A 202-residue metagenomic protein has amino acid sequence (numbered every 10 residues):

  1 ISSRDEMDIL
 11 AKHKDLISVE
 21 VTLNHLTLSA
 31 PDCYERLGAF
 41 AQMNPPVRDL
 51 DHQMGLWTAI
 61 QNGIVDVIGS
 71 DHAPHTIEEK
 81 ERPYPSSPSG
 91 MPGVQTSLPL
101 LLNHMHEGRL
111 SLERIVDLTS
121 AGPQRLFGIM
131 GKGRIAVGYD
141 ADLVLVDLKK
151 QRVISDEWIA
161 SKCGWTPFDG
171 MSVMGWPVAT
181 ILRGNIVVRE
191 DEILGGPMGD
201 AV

Functional and structural regions predicted by a protein language model:
I1-I68: Histidine/acidic residue-rich metal-binding segments in metalloenzymes
M7, T27, T76-E78, V153-I154 (+1 more regions): Glycine/Thr-rich phosphate-binding loops of Rossmann-like dinucleotide-binding domains
D32-R36, R82, E107-R109, E190-E192: Short, glycine- and charge-enriched coil/turn segments that flank and shape catalytic ligand pockets
A41-D51, P88-P92, T166-S172: A short acidic, glycine-rich active-site loop that binds or catalyzes chemistry on phosphate/adenosine moieties
G55, M130-G133, W176: A structural connector/turn signal
N62, V67-I68, A73-L148: His/Asp/Glu-enriched, well-ordered alpha-helical/loop segment that forms or immediately abuts the divalent-metal
P83-S86, V137-A201: C-terminal cap of metal-dependent C-N hydrolases
